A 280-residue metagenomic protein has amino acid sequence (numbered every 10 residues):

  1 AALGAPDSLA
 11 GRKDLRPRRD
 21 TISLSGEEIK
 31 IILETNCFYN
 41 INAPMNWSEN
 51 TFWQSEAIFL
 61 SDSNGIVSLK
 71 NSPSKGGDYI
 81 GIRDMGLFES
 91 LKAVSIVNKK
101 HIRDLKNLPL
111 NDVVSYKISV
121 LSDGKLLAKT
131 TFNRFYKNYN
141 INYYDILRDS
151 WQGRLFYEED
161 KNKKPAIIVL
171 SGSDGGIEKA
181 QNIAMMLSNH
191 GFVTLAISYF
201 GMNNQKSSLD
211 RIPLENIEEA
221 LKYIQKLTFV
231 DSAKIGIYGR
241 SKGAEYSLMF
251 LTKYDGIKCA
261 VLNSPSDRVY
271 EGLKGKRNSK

Functional and structural regions predicted by a protein language model:
A1, L9-R16, D20, L24-G26 (+1 more regions): N-terminal cap/lid segment of alpha/beta-hydrolase-fold proteins
N50-D104: Aromatic sugar-binding surface patches on proteins that engage polysaccharides or sugar-phosphate polymers
K163-G172: Short beta-strand element of the alpha/beta-hydrolase
E178-I197: Short amphipathic alpha-helix adjacent to the substrate-entry channel of hydrolases
S208-T228, M249: Alpha/beta-hydrolase active-site loop
F229-S241: Alpha/beta-hydrolase fold nucleophile elbow
G239-M249: Glycine-rich nucleophile elbow surrounding the catalytic serine of serine-hydrolase chemistry
L248-K280: Hydrolase active-site cap/lid region
